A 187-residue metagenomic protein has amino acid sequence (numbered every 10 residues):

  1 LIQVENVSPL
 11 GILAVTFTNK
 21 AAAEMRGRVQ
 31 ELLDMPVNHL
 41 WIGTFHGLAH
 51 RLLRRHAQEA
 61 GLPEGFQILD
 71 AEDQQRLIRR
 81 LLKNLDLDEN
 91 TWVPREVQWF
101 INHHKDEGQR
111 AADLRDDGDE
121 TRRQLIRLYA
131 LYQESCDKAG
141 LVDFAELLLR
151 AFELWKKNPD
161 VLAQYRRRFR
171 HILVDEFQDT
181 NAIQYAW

Functional and structural regions predicted by a protein language model:
L1-L69, Q75, K156, A163 (+1 more regions): P-loop NTPase Walker
N6, L13-T16, A21-A22, W41 (+3 more regions): Conserved helicase NTPase motor core
E24, W92-E96, Q164: Alpha-helix N-cap and coil->helix boundary residues
V37-L40, Q58-E146, F169: ATP-hydrolysis module of ASCE/P-loop NTPase motor domains, specifically the Walker B Asp-Glu catalytic pair
